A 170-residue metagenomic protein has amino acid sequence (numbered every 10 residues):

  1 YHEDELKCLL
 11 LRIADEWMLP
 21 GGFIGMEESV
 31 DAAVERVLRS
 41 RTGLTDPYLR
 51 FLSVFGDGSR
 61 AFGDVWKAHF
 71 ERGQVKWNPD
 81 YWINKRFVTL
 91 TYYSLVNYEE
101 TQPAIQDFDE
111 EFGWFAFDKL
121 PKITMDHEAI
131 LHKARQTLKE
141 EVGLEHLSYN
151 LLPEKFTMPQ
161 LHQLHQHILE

Functional and structural regions predicted by a protein language model:
Y1-M18, D46: N-terminal strand-loop-strand
P20-E27, N150: Short histidine-centered catalytic/ligand-binding loop motif
M26-V30, V34, D126: Short amphipathic alpha-helical segments
A32-E35, R39-T101, K139-S148: Active-site segment of metal-dependent pyrophosphate-handling enzymes, primarily the Nudix hydrolase catalytic core
T89-Y98, Q102-L138, E154-Q163: NUDIX/MutT-family hydrolases
L144-K155, I168: Conserved helix-adjacent loop modules within structured domains
Q163-E170: Short helix-coil junctions and helix-kink-helix linkers
